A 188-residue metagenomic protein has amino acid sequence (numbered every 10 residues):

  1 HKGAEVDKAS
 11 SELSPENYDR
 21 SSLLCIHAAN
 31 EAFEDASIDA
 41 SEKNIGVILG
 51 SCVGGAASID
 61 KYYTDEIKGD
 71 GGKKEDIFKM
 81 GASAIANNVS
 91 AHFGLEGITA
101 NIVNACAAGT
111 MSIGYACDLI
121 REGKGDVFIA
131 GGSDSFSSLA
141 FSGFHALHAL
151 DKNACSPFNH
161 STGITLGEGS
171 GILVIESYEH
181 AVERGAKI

Functional and structural regions predicted by a protein language model:
H1-N104, S135-F141: Conserved beta-ketoacyl condensing-enzyme motif
K43-N44, K124, K187-I188: Short loop/turn motifs at secondary-structure junctions
I45-G46, I98-N101, D126-I129, G171-L173: Structural motif
S90-G94, Y115-K124: Alpha-helix C-terminal capping segments
G109: Short conserved active-site loop signatures built around small residues
S112: Active-site histidine-anchored catalytic micro-motif
K124-A146, D151-T162: Acyl-CoA/ACP chain-elongation machinery
A154-I188: Condensing-enzyme catalytic core mediating Claisen C-C bond formation in acyl metabolism
